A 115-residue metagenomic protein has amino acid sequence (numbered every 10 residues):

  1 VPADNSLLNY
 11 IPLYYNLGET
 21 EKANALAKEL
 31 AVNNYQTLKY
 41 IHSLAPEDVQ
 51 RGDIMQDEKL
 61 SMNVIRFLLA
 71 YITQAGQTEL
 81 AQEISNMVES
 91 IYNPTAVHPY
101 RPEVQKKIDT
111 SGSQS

Functional and structural regions predicted by a protein language model:
V1-A31: Long, repeat-rich segments with strong aromatic
V1-D4, R51-K59: TPR-adjacent "capping" and linker segments in tetratricopeptide-repeat scaffold/adaptor proteins
D4-L7, N33-A45, E79-L80, Y92-R101: Boundary/linker segments of alpha-helical solenoid repeat arrays
S6, K22, L60-V64, L80-E83: Structural recognition of alpha-solenoid helical scaffolds
N9-Y10, V64-Y71: Structural register within alpha-helical repeat arrays
Y15-N16, L69, T73: Specific register positions within alpha-helical solenoid repeats of the TPR/Sel1-like families, i.e., one
E19-E29, T37-Q56, S115: Non-catalytic all-alpha helical scaffold/repeat segments
A81-S115: C-terminal domain/tail detector
